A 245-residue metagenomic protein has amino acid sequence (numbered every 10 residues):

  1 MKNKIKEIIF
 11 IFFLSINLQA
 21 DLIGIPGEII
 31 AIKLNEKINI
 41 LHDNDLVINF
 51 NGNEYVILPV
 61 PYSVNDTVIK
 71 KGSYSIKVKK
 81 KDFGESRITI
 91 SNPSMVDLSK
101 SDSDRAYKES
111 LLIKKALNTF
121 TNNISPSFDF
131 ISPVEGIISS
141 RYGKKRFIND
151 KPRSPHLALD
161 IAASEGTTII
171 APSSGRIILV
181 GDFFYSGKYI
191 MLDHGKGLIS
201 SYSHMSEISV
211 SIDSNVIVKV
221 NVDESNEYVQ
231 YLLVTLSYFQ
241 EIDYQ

Functional and structural regions predicted by a protein language model:
K2-I11: Sec-dependent signal peptide recognition, specifically the positively charged N-region followed immediately by
F10-Q19: Hydrophobic h-region of N-terminal signal peptides that target proteins for export in Gram-negative bacteria
Q19-I90: Cationic-aromatic interfacial patches
K71, T168-I177, S209-S225: Short, well-structured beta-strand-loop connectors
K77-S186: Surface-exposed, glycine-biased beta-strand/turn segments
R141, V180, M205-I208, S225: Residue-level recognition of beta-strand microenvironments
P172-S206, S237: Zn2+-dependent peptidoglycan hydrolase active-site motif and core
Y189-M191, S214-Q245: Conserved, short, structured surface segments that act as functional micro-motifs
